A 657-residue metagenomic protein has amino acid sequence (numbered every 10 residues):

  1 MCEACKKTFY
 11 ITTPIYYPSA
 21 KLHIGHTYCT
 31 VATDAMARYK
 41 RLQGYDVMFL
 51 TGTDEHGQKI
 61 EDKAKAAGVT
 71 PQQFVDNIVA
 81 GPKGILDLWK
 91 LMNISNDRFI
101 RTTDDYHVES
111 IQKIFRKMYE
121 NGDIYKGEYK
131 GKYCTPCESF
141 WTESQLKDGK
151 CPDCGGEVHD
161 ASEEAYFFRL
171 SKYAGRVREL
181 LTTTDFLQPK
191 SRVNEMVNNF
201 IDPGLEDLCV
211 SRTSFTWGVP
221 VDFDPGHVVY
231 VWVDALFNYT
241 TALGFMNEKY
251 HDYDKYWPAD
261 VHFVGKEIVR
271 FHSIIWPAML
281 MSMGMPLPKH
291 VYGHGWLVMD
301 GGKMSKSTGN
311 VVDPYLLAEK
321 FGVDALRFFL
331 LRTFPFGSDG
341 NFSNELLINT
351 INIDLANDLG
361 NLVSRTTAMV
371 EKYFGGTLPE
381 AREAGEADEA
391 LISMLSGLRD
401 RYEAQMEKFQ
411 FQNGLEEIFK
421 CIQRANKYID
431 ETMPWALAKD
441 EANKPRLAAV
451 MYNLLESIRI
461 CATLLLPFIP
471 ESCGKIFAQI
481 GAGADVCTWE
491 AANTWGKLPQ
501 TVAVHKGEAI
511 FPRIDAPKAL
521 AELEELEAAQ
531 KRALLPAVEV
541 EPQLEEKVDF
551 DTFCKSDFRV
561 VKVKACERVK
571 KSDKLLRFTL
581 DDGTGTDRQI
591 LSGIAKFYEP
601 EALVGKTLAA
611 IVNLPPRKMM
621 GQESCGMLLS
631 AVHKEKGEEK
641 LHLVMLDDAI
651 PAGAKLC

Functional and structural regions predicted by a protein language model:
M1-C5, Y39-D46, A67, P71 (+8 more regions): Secondary-structure transition/capping motifs at alpha-helix termini and the adjoining loop/turn into the next element
C2-I78, I100-F115, E120, C137 (+5 more regions): N-terminal catalytic cores of NTP/NDP-binding nucleotidyl/phosphoryl-transfer enzymes
C2-T51, Y106-S110, C154, D160-K372 (+1 more regions): Structured secondary-structure scaffolds
A80-S95: A glycine-rich helix N-cap at a beta->alpha junction
N121-A174, R178: Cys/His-rich short segments
K126, K132, T333, S338 (+4 more regions): Helix-rich, typically C-terminal accessory recognition domains appended to large enzymatic cores
I476-C554: Intrinsic disorder at enzyme termini
L534-C657: Phosphate-backbone binding interfaces of nucleic-acid-interacting proteins
